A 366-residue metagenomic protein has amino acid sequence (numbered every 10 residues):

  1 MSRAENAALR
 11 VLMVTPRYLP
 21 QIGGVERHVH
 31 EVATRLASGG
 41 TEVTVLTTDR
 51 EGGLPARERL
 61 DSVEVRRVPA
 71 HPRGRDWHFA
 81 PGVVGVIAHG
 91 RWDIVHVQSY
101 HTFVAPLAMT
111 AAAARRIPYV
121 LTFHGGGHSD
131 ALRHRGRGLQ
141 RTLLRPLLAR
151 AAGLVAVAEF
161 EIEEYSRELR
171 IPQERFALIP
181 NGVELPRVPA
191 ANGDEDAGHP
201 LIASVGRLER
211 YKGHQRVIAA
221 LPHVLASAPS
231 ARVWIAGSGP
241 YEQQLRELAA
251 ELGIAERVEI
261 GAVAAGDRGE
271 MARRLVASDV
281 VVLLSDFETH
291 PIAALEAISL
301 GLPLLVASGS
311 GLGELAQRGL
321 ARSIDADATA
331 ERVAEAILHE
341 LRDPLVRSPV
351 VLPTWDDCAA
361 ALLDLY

Functional and structural regions predicted by a protein language model:
D49, F160, G182: Carbohydrate-associated surface elements
P118-V120, H128-R150, L185: Nucleotide-sugar donor phosphate/pyrophosphate-binding loop at the beta->alpha transition of glycosyltransferases
D194-L221, W234: Conserved donor-binding/catalytic core segment of Leloir-type glycosyltransferases
R246-A265: Nucleotide-activated donor-binding/catalytic signature segment of Leloir-type glycosyltransferases, i.e., the conserved
D286: Aromatic "clamp/platform" in nucleotide-sugar-dependent glycosyltransferases that forms part of the donor/acceptor
P303-V306: Short hydrophobic beta-strand element within catalytic cores of glycosyltransferases and related nucleotide-activated
G313-H339: Change "using UDP/GDP/dTDP sugars" to "using nucleotide sugars
R342-Y366: A charged, aromatic-enriched C-terminal amphipathic alpha-helix characteristic of glycosyltransferases across folds
